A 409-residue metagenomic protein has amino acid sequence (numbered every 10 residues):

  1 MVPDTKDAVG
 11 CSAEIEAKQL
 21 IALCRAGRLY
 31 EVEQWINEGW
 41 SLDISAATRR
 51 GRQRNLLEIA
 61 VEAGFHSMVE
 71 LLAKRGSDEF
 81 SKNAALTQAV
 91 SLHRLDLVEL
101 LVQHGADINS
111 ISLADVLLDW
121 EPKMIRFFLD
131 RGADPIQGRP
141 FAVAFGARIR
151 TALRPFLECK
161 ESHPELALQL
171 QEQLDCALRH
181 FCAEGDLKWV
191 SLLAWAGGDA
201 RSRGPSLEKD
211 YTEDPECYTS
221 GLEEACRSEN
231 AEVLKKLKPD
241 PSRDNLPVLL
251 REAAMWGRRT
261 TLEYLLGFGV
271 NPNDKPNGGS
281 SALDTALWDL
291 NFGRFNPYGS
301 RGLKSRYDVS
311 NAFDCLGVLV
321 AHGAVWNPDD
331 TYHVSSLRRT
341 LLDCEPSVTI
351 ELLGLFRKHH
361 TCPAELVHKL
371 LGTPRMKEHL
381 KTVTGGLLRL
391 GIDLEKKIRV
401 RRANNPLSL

Functional and structural regions predicted by a protein language model:
V2-D7, E31-G39, E158-K160, G204-E208 (+1 more regions): Repeat-mediated protein-protein interaction surfaces in helical alpha-solenoids
S12-A22, I44-I59, F80-Q88, I108-L118 (+8 more regions): Ankyrin-repeat boundary/"N-cap" motif
K18-Q34: Alpha-helical segment of the N-proximal tetratricopeptide repeat
G27, G64, H93, W120 (+8 more regions): Ankyrin-repeat intra-repeat helix-capping/turn positions
E31, S67-M68, D96-L97, K123-M124 (+9 more regions): Conserved ankyrin/ankyrin-like repeat signature
Q34-L42, E70-E79, E99-D107, R126-D134 (+7 more regions): Ankyrin repeat domain, specifically the short helix-to-loop turn at the C-terminus of the second helix of each repeat
A114-W120, M124, F128-A167, D175-W189: Solenoidal tandem-repeat scaffolds enriched in leucines and small polar residues
N405-L409: Non-Sec secretion/translocation targeting segments of pathogen effectors
